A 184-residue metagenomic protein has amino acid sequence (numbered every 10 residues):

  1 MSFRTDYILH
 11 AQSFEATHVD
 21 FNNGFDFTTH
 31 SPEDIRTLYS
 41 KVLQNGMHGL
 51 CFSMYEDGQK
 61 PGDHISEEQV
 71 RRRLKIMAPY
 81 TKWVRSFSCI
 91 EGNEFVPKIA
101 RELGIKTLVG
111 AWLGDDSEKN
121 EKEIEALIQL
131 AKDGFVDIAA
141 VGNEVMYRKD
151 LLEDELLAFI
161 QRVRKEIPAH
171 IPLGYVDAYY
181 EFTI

Functional and structural regions predicted by a protein language model:
S2-I76, Y80-K82: Boundary/entry segment of secreted carbohydrate-active catalytic domains
P32-T37, E91-F95, K119-I128, D177-I184: Alpha-helical scaffolding within the catalytic cores of extracellular/periplasmic polymer-degrading hydrolases
R36, R71-L74, N93, P97 (+2 more regions): Generic structural signal for well-ordered alpha-helices, preferentially at hydrophobic/aromatic core positions
M47-E125: N-terminal carbohydrate-binding/catalytic regions of secreted carbohydrate-active enzymes
R85, L108, A140, P172-V176: Structural detector of well-ordered beta-strand residues that form the stable sheet scaffold of enzyme domains
L103-I105, G134, A169: Helix C-cap/helix->beta junction micro-motif
L127-D154, V176: Active-site groove signature of glycoside hydrolases
L151-I184: Noncatalytic carbohydrate-binding groove/subsite architecture in carbohydrate-active enzymes
